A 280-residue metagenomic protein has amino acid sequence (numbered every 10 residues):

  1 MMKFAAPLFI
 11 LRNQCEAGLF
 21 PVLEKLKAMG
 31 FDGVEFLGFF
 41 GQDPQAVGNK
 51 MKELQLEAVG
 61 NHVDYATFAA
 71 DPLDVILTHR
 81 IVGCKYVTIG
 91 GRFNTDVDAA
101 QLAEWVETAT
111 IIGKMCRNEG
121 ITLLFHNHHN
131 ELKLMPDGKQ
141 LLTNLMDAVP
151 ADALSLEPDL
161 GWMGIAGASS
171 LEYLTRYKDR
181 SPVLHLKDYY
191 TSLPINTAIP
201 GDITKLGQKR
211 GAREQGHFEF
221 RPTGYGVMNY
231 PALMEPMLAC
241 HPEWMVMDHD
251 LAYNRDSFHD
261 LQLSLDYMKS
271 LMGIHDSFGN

Functional and structural regions predicted by a protein language model:
M1-Y86, L265-N280: N-terminal pre-domain/capping segments
F4-L8, V34-F36, A58-V63, V87-I89 (+4 more regions): Hydrophobic faces of well-ordered beta-strands that scaffold small-molecule active sites in alpha/beta enzyme cores
L11-A17, G33-A46, V63-D71, N94-A103 (+5 more regions): Acidic-and-aromatic substrate-binding clefts and catalytic sites of carbohydrate-active enzymes
E24, G33, Y65-L156, I165 (+2 more regions): Active-site acidic/histidine proton-transfer and metal-coordination neighborhood in alpha/beta enzyme cores
E53-L56, C116-I121, V149-A153, C240 (+1 more regions): Short helix-capping segments at alpha-helix termini
N118-P222: Acidic/histidine-rich catalytic cores of soluble enzymes
Y225-L238: A short, acidic, amphipathic alpha-helical segment used as a generic capping/interface helix at domain edges
W244-L271: C-terminal/domain-terminus segments
